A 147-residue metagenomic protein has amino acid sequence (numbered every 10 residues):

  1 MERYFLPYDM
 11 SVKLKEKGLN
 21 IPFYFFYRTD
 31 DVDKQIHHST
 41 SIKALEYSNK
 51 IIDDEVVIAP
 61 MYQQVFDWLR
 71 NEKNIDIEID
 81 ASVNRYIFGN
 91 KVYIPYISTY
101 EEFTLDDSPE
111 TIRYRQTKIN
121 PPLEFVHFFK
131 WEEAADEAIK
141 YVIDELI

Functional and structural regions predicted by a protein language model:
M1-I147: Glycine-rich anion-binding surface patch
